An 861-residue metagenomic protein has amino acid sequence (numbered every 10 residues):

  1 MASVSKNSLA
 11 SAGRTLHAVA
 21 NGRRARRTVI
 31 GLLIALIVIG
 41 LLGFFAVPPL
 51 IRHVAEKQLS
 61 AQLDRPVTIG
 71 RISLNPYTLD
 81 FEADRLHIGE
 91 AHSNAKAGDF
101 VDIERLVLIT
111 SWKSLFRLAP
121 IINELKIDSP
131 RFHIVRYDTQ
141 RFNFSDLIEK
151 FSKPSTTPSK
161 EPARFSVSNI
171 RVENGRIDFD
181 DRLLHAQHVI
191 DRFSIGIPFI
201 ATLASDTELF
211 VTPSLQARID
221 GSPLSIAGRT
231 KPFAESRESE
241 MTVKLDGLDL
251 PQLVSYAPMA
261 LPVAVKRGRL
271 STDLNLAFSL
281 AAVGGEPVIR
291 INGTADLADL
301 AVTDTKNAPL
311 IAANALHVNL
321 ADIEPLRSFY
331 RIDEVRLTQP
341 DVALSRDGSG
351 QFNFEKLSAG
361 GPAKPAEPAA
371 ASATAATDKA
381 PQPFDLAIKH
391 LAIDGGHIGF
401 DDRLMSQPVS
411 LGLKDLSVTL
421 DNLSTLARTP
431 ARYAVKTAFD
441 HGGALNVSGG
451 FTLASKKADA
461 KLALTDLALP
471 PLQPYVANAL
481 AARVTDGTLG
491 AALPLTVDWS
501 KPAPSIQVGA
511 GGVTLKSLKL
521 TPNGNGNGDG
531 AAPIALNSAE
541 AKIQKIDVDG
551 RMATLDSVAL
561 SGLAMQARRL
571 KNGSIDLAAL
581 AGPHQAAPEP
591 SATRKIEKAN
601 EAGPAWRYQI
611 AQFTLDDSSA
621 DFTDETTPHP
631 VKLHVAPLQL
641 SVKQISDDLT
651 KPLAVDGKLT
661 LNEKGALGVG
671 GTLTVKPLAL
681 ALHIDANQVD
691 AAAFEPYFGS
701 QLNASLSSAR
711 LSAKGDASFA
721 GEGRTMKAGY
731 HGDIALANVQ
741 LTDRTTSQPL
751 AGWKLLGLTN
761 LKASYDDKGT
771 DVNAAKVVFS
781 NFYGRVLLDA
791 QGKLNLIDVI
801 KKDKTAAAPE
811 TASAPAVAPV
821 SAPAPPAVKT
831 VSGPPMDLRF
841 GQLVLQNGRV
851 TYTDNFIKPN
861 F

Functional and structural regions predicted by a protein language model:
A2-A20, R85-I200, L261-S271, L280 (+12 more regions): Secondary-structure transition motifs
A2-D64, S93, F132, E238 (+4 more regions): N-terminal type II signal-anchor transmembrane helix that functions as the membrane-insertion/stop-transfer segment
A25-S73, K113, L125-I127, E238-L280 (+6 more regions): Extracellular/lumenal and peripheral-membrane lipid-interaction modules
R65-H92, A503: N-terminal leader/targeting pre-sequences
V67-G70, P158, F210-T212, S225-A227 (+17 more regions): Short structured motifs
R85, K153-P154, G175, F193 (+13 more regions): Flexible, solvent-exposed coil segments and beta strand-coil junctions, predominantly the extracellular/periplasmic
R85-I88, T212-R218, G228, Y433-D440 (+3 more regions): Short beta-strand segments that buttress and anchor functional surface loops
